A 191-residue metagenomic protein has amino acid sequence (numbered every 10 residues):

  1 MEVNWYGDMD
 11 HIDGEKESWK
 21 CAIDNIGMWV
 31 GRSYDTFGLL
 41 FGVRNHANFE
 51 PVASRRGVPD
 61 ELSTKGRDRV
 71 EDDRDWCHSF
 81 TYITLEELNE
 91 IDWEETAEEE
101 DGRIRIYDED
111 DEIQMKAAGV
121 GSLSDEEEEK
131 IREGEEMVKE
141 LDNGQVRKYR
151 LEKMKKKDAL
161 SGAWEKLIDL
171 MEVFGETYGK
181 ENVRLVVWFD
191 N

Functional and structural regions predicted by a protein language model:
M1-K180, D190-N191: Acidic (Asp/Glu-rich) sequence patches and key acidic residues that form negatively charged surfaces used
V183-V186: Conserved GNAT acetyl-CoA-binding A-motif
